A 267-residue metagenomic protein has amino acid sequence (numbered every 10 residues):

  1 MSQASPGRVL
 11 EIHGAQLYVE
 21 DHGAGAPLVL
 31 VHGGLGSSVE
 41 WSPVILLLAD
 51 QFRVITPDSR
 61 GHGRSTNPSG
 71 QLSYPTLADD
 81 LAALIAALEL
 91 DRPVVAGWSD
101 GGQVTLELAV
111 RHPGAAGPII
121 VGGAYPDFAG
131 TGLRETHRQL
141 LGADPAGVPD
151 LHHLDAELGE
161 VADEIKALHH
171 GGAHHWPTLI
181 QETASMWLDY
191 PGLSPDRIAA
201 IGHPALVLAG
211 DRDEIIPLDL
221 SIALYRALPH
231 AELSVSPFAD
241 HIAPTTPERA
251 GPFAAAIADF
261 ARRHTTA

Functional and structural regions predicted by a protein language model:
A15-T66: Conserved HGGG/HGGXW glycine-rich cap/lid loop of the alpha/beta-hydrolase fold
P43-A49, I55-A96: Active-site loop/oxyanion-hole signature of alpha/beta-hydrolase fold enzymes
Q103-R111, A115-E157: Flexible "cap/lid" loop of the alpha/beta hydrolase fold
Q181-R197: Active-site nucleophile elbow and catalytic-triad environment of alpha/beta-hydrolase enzymes
I201, V207-A209, D213: Short beta-strand/loop motif that positions the catalytic acidic residue of the alpha/beta-hydrolase fold
H203, P217-R226: Short alpha-helix in the alpha/beta-hydrolase fold that links the catalytic acid
R212-I216, I242: Acidic catalytic loop of the alpha/beta-hydrolase fold
A231-A267: Catalytic active-site module of serine/aspartate enzymes centered on a nucleophile-bearing elbow/loop
